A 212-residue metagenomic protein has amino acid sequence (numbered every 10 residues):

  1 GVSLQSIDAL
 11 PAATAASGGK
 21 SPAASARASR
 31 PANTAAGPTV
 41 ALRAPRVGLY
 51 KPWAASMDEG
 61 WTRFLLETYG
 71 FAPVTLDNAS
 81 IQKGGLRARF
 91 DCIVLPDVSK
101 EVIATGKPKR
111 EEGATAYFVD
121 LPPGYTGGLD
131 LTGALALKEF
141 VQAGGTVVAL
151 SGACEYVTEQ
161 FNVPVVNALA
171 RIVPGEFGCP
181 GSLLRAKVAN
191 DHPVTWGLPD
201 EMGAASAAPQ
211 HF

Functional and structural regions predicted by a protein language model:
G1-F212: Intrinsic-disorder/low-complexity accessory segments
